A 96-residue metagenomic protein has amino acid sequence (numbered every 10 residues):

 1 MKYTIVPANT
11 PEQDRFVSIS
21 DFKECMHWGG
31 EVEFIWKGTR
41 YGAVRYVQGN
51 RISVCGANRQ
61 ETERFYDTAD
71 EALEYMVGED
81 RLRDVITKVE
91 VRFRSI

Functional and structural regions predicted by a protein language model:
M1-E33: Negatively charged, low-complexity tracts enriched in Asp/Glu with abundant Ser/Thr
T4-T10, E61-I96: Mixed-charge, Lys/Arg-enriched low-complexity segments
E12, S18, V32, K37 (+4 more regions): A general marker of short, structured functional hotspots
V17, V44-R51, A69-L73: A short, sequence-level motif marking secondary-structure junctions
S18-S20, S53, S95: Generic serine detector
E24-A57: Amphipathic, interaction-prone secondary-structure segments
